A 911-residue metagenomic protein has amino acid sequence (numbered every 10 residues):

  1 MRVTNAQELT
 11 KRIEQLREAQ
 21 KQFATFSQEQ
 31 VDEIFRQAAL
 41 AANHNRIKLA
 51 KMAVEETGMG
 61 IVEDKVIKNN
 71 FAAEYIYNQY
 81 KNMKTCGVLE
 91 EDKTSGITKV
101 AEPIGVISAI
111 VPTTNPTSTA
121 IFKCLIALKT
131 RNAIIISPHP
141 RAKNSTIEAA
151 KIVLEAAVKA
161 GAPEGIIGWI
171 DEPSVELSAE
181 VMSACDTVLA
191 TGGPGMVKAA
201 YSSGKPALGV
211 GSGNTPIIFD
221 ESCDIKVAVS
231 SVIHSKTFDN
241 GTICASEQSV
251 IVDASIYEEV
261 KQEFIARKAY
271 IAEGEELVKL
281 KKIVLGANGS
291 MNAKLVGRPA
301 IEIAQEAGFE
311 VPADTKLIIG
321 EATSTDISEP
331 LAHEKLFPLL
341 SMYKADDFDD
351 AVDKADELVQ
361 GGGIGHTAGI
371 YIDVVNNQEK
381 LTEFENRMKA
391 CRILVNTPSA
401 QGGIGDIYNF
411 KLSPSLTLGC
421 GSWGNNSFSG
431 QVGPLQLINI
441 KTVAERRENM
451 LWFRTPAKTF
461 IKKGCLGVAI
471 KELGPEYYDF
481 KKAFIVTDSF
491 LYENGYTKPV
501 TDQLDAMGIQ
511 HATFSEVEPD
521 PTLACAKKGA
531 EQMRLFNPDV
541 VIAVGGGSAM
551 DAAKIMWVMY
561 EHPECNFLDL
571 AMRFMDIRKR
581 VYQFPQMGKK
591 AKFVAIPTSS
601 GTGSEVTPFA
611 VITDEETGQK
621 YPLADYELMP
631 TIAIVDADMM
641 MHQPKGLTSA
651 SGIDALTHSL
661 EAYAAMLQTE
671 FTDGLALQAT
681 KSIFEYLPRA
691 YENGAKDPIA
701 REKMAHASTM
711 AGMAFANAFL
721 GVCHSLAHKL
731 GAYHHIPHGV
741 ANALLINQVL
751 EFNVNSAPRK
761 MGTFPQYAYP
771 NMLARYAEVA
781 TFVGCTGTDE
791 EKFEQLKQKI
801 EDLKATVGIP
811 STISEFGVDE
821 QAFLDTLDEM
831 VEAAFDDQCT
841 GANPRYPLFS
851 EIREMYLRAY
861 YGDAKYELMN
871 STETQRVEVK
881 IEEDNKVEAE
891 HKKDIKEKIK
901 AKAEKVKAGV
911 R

Functional and structural regions predicted by a protein language model:
M1-K99, I126, A266: N-terminal Rossmann-like NAD(P)+-binding subdomain of aldehyde/semialdehyde dehydrogenases
V3, I121, V197-D326: ALDH superfamily catalytic-core signature
A24, F309-M450: Conserved C-terminal structural/oligomerization subdomain of aldehyde/semialdehyde dehydrogenase
K84, A149, A524-D638: Glycine/threonine-rich beta-strand-loop-alpha-helix active-site module that forms ligand/phosphate-binding
V88-V227: Rossmann-like NAD(P) dinucleotide-binding subdomain of oxidoreductase/dehydrogenase enzymes
E258, A266, V606-A718: Carboxylate- and glycine-rich phosphate/diphosphate-binding segment that chelates Mg2+/Mn2+
M450-V540, I813-S814: ATP/NTP phosphate-donor binding region
Y733-I736, V740-A822, K865-M869: Gly/Pro-rich interdomain helix-loop hinge
